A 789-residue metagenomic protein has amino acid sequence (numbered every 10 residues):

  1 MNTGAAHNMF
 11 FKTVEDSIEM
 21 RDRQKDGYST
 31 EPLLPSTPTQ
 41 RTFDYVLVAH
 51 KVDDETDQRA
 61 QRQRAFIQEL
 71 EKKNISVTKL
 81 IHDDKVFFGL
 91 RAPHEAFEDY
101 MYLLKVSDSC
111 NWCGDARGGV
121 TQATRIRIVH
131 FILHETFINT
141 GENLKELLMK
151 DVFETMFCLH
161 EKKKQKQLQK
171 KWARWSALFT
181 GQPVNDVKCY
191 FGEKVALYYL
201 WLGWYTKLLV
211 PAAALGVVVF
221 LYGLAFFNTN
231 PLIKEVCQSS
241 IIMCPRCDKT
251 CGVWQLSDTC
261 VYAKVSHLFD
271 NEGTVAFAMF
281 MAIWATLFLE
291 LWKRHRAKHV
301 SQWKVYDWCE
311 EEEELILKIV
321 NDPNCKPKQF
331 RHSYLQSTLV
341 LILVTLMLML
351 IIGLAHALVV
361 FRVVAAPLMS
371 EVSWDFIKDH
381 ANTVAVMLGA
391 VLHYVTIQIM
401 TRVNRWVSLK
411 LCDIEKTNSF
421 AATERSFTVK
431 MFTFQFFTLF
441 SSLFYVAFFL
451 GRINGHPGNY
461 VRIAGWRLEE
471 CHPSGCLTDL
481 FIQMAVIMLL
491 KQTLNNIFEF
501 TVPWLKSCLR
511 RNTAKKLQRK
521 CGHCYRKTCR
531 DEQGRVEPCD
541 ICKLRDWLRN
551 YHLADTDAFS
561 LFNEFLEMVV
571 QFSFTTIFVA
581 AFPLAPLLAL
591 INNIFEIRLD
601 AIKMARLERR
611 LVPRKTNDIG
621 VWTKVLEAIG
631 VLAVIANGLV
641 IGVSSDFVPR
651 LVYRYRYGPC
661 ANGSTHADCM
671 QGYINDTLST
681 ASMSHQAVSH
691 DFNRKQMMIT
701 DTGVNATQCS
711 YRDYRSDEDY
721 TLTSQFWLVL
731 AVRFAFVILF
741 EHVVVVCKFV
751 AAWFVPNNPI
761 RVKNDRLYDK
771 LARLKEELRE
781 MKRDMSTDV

Functional and structural regions predicted by a protein language model:
N2-V789: Intrinsically disordered cytosolic tails
